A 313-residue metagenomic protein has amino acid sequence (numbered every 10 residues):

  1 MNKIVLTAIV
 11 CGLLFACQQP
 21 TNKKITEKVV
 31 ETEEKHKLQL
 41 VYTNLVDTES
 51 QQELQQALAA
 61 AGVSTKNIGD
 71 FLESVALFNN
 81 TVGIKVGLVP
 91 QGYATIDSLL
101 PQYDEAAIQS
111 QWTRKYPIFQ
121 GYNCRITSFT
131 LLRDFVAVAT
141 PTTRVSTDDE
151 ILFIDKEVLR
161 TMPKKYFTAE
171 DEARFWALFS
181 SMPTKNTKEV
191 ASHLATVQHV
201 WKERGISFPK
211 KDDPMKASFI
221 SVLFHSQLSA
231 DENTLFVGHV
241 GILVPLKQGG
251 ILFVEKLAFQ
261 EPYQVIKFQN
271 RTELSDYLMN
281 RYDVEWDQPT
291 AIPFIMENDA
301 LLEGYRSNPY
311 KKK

Functional and structural regions predicted by a protein language model:
N2-A8: Sec-dependent signal peptide recognition, specifically the positively charged N-region followed immediately by
C11, K23-V30, K313: Compositionally biased, proline/threonine/alanine/serine-rich low-complexity intrinsically disordered stretches
L14-A16: C-terminal motif of bacterial Sec signal peptides marking the signal peptidase cleavage site
Q18-P20: Bacterial signal peptide processing site
I25-G83: N-terminal mature-domain "stem" immediately C-terminal to a signal peptide or N-terminal signal-anchor/transmembrane
A57-A61, K66-S226, T234-G238, P245-A258: Acidic/His-rich structured neighborhood in mature extracellular/periplasmic domains
G250-Q260, F268-K313: Low-complexity, Gly/Ser/Thr/Pro-rich intrinsically disordered linker/tail segments
